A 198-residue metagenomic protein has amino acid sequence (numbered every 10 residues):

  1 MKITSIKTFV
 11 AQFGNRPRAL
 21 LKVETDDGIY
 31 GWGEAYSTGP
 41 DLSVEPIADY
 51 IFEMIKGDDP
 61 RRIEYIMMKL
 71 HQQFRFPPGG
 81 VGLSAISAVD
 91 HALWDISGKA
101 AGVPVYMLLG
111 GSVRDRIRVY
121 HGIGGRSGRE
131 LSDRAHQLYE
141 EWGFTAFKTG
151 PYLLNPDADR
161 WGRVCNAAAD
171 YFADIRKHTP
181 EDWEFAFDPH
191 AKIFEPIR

Functional and structural regions predicted by a protein language model:
M1, S87, D115, W142: Structured loop/turn residues at beta-strand edges in well-structured enzyme cores
M1-W32, Y36: Structured beta-strand/loop patches that form or line metal/cofactor-binding pockets in enzymes
K7-T8, V105, S132-R134: Glycine-rich, charged/polar anion/phosphate-binding loops that engage phosphate groups from diverse ligands
D26-A100: Metal- or metallocofactor-binding catalytic centers and their adjacent structured scaffolds across diverse enzyme
G57, V103, F144: Short glycine/serine/threonine/alanine-rich loop segments
D90-E130: Glycine-rich, aromatic-flanked loop segments that form ligand/cofactor-binding clefts across common enzyme folds
R116-R198: Metal-dependent enolase-superfamily TIM-barrel catalytic cores that perform enediolate-based chemistry
